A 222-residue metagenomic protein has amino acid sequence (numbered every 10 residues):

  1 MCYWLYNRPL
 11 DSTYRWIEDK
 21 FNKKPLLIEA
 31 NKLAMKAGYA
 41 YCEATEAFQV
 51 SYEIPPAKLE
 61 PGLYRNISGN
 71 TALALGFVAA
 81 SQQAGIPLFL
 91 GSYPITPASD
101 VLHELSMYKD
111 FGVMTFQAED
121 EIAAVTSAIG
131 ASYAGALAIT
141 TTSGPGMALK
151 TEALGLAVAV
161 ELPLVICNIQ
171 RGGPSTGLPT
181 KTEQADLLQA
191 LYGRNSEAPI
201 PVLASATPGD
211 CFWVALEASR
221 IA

Functional and structural regions predicted by a protein language model:
M1-I67: Aromatic-enriched
M1-Y6, V78, Q82, P87 (+1 more regions): Alpha-helical support elements that line or immediately flank enzyme active sites and cofactor-binding pockets
R8-K23, P87-T96, G144-G146: Short alpha-helical "patches" and their helix-cap loops
I17, A34, P55-L59, P94-P97 (+2 more regions): A glycine-rich phosphate-binding loop feature that marks nucleotide/adenosyl-phosphate handling sites
E18-F21, A47-G62, Q82-P87, E104-F111 (+2 more regions): Gly-rich Lys/Arg/Thr-decorated short loops/hinges at beta-loop-alpha junctions or inter-strand turns that position
L27-I28, K32, G62-T71, G91 (+4 more regions): Short acidic-aromatic active-site loops that bind/stabilize oxyanions
C42, E46-Q49, G69, T182 (+4 more regions): Active-site phosphate/pyrophosphate-binding segments
L75, A80, L88-F89, T96-A190 (+1 more regions): Thiamine diphosphate
